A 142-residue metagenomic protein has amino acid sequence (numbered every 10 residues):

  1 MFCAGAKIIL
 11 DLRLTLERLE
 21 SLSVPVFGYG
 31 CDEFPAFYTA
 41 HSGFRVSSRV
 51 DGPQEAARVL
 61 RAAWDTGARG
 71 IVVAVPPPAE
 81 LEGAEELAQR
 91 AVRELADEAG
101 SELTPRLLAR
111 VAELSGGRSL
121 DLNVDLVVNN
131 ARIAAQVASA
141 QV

Functional and structural regions predicted by a protein language model:
M1-C31, V46-V50: Phosphate/pyrophosphate-binding betaalpha-module
G5-I8, G30-P35, A74-L81: Glycine-rich beta-alpha junction loops
L14-S21, Y38, S42-R45, L87-R93: Short, solvent-exposed amphipathic alpha-helical segments in soluble enzyme and RNA/protein-processing domains
E17-S21, A62-G67, S119: Solvent-exposed alpha-helices and their adjacent loops that cap or buttress functional pockets in soluble metabolic
S21-V24, E33-F34, T66-G70: Short coil/turn connectors at secondary-structure junctions
F37-D65: Anionic-ligand binding region
G67-N129: A C-terminal functional module that forms or caps the active site or interfaces directly with catalytic machinery
N129-V142: C-terminal helical cap(s) of enzyme catalytic domains, especially alpha/beta-barrels
